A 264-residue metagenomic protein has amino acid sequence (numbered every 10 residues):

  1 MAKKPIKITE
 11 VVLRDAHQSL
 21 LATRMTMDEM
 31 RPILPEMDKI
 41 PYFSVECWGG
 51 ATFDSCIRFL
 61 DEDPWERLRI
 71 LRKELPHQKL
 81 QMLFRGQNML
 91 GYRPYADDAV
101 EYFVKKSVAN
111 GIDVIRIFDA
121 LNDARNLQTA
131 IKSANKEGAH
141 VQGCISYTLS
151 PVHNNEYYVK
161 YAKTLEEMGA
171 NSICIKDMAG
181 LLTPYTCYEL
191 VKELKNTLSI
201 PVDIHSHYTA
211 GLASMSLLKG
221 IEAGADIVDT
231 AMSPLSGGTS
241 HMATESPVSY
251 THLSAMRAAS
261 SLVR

Functional and structural regions predicted by a protein language model:
A2-T23, P76-Y92, K136-L149, L194: N-terminal small/glycine-rich loop or linker at the start of catalytic domains across soluble metabolic enzymes
I8-V11, V45-C47, L80-F84, I115-R116 (+4 more regions): Hydrophobic faces of well-ordered beta-strands that scaffold small-molecule active sites in alpha/beta enzyme cores
A16, I117, I173, G224 (+1 more regions): Conserved, mostly hydrophobic/aromatic
T52-T129, S146-Y158: Active-site beta->alpha loop and helix N-cap motifs at the rims of alpha/beta catalytic domains
L60-W65, A120-E137, V152-E156, G180-L194 (+1 more regions): Active-site-adjacent beta->alpha loops and helix N-cap segments on the catalytic face of soluble alpha/beta enzymes
K160-Y161, G211-A223: Catalytic cores of alpha/beta
D226-S240: Glycine-rich phosphate-binding active-site loops on the catalytic face of alpha/beta enzymes
Y250-M256: Conserved small/polar residues in nucleotide/adenosyl-binding loops
